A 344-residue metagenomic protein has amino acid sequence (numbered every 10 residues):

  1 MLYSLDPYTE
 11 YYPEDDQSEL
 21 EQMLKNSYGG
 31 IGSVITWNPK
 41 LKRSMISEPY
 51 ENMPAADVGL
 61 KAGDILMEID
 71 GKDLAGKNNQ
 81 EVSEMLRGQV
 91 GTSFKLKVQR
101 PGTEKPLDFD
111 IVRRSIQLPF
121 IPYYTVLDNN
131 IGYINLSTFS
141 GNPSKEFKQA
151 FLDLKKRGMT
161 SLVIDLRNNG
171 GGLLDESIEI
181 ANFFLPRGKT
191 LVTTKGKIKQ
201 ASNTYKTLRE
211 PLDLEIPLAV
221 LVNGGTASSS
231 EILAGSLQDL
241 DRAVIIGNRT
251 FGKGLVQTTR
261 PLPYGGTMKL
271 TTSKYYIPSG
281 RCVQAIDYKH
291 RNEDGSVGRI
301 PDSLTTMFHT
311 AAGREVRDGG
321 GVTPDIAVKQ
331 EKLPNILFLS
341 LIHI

Functional and structural regions predicted by a protein language model:
M1-M45, S93-K95, Q99-Y123: Extended, small/polar residue-biased N-terminal targeting/export presequences and adjacent propeptide/linker tracts
S4-Y11, K40-S44, L118-F120, G141-K145 (+4 more regions): Short, solvent-exposed loop/turn elements at domain surfaces
T36, K97-P101, P261, Y276 (+1 more regions): A generic structural motif
M45-E48, M53-K61, M67-P263: Cleft-lining beta-strand/loop regions that shape enzyme active-site pockets
A75, D108, K269, Q284 (+1 more regions): A sequence-level detector of short linear motifs
D241, N248, G252-S303: Polar, glycine-rich mid-to-C-terminal structural blocks that act as macromolecule-binding/assembly scaffolds
C282-I342: Conserved functional hotspot residues or short segments at active or partner-binding sites across diverse domains
